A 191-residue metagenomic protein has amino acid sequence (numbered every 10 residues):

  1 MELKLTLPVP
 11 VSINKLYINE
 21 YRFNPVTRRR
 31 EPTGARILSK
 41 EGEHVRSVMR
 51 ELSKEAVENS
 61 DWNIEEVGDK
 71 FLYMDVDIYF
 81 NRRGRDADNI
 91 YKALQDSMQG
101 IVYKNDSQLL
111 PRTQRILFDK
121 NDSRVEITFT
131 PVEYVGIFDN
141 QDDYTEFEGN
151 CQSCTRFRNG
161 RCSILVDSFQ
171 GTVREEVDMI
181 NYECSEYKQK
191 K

Functional and structural regions predicted by a protein language model:
M1-K191: Acidic, proline/glycine-enriched N-terminal capping motif
